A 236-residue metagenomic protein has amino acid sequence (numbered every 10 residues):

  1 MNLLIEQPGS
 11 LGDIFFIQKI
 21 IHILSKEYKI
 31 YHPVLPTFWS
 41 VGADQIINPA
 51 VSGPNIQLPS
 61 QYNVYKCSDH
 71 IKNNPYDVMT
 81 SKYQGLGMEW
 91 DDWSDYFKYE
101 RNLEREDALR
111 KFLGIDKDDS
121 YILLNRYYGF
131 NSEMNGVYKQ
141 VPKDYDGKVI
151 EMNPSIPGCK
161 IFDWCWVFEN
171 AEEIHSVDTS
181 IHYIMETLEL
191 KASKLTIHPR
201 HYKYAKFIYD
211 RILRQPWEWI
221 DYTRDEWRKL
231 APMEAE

Functional and structural regions predicted by a protein language model:
M1-E236: Catalytic machinery of carbohydrate-active enzymes, primarily nucleotide-sugar-dependent glycosyltransferases
